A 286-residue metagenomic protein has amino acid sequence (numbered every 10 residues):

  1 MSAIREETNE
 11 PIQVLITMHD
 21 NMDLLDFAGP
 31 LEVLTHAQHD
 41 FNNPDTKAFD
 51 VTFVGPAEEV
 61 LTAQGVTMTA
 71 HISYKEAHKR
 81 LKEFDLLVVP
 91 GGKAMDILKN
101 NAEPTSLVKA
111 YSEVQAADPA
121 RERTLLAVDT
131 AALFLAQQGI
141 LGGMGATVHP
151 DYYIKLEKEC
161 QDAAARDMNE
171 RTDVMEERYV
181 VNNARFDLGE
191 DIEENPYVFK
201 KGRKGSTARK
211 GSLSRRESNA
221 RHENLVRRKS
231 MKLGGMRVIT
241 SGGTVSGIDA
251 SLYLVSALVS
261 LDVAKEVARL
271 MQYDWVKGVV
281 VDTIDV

Functional and structural regions predicted by a protein language model:
S2-E83: N-terminal beta1-alpha1 cap of cysteine-dependent amidohydrolase-like domains
S2-L15, M22, D40, H78-L126 (+1 more regions): Active-site-adjacent pocket-lining segments in enzyme domains
